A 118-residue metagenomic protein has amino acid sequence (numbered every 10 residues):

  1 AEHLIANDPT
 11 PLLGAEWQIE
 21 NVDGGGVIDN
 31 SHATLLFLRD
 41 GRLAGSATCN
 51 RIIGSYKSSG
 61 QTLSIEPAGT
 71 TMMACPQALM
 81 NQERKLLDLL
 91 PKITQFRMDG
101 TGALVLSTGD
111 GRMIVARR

Functional and structural regions predicted by a protein language model:
A1-R118: Lipid interaction determinants
